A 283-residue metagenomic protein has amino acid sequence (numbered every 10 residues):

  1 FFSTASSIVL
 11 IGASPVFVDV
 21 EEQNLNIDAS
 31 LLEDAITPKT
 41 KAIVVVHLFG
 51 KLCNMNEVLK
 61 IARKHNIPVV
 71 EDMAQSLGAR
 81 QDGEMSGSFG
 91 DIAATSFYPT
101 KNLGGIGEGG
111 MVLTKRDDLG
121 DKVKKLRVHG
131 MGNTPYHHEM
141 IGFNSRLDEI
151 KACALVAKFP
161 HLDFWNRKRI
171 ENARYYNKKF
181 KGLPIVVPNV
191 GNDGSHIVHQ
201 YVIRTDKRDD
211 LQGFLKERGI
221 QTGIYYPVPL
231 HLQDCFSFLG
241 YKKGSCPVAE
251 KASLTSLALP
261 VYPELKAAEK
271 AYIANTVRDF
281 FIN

Functional and structural regions predicted by a protein language model:
F1-M73, R80: PLP-dependent aminotransferase-like
A13, V20, A74-Q75, Y98 (+3 more regions): Histidine-centered beta-alpha loop that forms part of the nucleotide-sugar donor binding/catalytic region in diverse
V16, P68-V70, A94, L113 (+2 more regions): Structural detector of well-ordered beta-strand residues that form the stable sheet scaffold of enzyme domains
V20-Q23, L48, D72-S76, I92 (+3 more regions): Generic detector of well-ordered alpha-helical packing
L25, G50-K51, P99-G105, E264-K266: Nucleotide-sugar-dependent glycosyltransferase donor-binding/catalytic pocket residues
S30, D34, A42-V46, K51 (+3 more regions): PLP-dependent aminotransferase class I/II
E71-I106, T134-H137: Conserved active-site segment immediately N-terminal to the catalytic lysine that forms the internal aldimine
T95-S96, G110-R116, V156: Short beta-strand-to-turn element immediately C-terminal to the catalytic PLP-Schiff-base lysine in fold type I
